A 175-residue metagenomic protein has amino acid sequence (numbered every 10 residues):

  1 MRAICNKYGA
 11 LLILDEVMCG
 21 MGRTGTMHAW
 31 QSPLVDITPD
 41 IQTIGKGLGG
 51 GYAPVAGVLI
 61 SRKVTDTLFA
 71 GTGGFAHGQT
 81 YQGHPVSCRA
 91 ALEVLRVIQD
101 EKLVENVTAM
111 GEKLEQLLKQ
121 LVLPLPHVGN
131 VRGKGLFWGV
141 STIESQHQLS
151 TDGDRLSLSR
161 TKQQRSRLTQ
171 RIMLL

Functional and structural regions predicted by a protein language model:
M1-L175: Conserved N-terminal phosphate-binding loop of PLP-dependent enzymes in the Aspartate aminotransferase
